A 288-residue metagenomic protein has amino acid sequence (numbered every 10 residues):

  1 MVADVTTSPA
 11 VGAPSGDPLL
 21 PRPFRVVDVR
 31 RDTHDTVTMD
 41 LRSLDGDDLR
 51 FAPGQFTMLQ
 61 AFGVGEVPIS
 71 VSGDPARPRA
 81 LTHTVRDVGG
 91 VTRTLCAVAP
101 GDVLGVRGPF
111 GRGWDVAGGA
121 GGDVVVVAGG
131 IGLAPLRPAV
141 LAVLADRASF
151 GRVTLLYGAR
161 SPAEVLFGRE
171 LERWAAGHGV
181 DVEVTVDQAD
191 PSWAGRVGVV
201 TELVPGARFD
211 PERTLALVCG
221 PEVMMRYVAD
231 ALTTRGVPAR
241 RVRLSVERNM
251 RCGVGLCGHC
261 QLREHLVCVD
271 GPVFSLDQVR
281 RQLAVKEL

Functional and structural regions predicted by a protein language model:
V2-D102, A159-S161, Q188: Ferredoxin-reductase
D35-T38, P68, G168, M225 (+1 more regions): A general structural signal for well-ordered alpha-helical segments in protein cores
G63-E66, G108-G113, K286: Short, charged beta-turn/beta-strand-edge "cap" motif at the junction between a beta-strand and an adjacent loop
G90-R251: FNR/FR-type flavoprotein reductase catalytic core
P135, E222-V223, E247-P272: Local cysteine-cluster metal-coordination motifs and their immediate loop/turn environment, predominantly Fe-S cluster
R263-L288: Non-heme iron-sulfur electron-transfer modules
